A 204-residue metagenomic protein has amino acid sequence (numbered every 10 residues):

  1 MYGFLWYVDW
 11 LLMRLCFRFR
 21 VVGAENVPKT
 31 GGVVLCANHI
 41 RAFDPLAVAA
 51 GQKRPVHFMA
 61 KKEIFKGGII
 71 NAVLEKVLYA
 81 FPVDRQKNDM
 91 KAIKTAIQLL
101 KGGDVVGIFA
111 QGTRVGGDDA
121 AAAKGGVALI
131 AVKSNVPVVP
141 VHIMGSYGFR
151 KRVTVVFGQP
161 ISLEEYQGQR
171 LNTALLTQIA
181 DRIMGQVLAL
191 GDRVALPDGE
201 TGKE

Functional and structural regions predicted by a protein language model:
G3, Y7, R14, P28-K87 (+1 more regions): Catalytic core of membrane glycerolipid acyltransferases/transacylases, capturing the structured, soluble-facing
R14-V22, M90: Short gly/ser/thr-rich secondary-structure transition/capping motifs
R20-T30: Membrane-interface helix-loop junction between the first two transmembrane segments
V21, A80-P82, V138-P140: Conserved beta-strand scaffold positions in the cores of enzyme catalytic domains, especially in NTP/NDP-utilizing
G23, H39, A60-K61, F109-Q111 (+1 more regions): A secondary-structure boundary/capping signal
E25, K62, D84, H142 (+1 more regions): Residues at the C-termini of beta-strands that transition into short coil/loop
N26, I40, G145-Y147: Short polar/acidic secondary-structure junctions
K91-E204: Non-catalytic C-terminal accessory region of glycerolipid acyltransferases and related lyso-lipid remodeling enzymes
